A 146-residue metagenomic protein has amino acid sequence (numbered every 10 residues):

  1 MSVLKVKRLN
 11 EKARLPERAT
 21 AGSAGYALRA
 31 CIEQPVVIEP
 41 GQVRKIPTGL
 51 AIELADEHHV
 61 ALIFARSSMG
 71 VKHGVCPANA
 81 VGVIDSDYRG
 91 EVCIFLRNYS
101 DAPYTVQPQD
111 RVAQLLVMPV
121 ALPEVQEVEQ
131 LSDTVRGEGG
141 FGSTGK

Functional and structural regions predicted by a protein language model:
M1-K146: DUTPase catalytic domain/fold
